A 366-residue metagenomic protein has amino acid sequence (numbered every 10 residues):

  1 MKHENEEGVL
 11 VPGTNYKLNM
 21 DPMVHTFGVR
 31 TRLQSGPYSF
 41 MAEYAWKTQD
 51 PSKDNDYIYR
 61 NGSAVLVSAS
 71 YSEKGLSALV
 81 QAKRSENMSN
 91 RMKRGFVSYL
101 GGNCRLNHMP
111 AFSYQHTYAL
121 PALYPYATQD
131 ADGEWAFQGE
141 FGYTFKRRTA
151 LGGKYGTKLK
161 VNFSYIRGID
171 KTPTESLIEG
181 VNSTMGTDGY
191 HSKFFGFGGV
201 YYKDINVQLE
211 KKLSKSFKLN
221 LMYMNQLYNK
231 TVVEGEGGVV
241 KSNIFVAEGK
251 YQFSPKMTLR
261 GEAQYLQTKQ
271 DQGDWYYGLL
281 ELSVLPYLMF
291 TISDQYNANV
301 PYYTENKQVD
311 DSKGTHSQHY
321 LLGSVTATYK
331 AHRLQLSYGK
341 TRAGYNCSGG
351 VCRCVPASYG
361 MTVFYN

Functional and structural regions predicted by a protein language model:
M1-L18, P22-F27: Hydrophobic, small-residue-rich alpha-helical packing segments that form membrane-like cores
L18-N366: Exposed, low-structure sequence patches enriched in small/polar residues
